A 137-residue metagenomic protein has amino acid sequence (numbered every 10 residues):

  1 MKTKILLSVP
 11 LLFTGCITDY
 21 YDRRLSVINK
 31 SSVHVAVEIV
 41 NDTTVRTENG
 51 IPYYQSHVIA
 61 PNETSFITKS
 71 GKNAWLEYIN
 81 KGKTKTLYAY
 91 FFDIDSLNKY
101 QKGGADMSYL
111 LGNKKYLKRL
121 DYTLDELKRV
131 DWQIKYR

Functional and structural regions predicted by a protein language model:
M1-C16: Sec-dependent bacterial lipoprotein signal peptides
C16-I28, E38-R137: Intrinsically disordered, low-complexity segments enriched in small/polar residues
V33-V37: Short beta-strand/loop motifs in extracellular/secreted proteins, especially within beta-sandwich accessory domains
